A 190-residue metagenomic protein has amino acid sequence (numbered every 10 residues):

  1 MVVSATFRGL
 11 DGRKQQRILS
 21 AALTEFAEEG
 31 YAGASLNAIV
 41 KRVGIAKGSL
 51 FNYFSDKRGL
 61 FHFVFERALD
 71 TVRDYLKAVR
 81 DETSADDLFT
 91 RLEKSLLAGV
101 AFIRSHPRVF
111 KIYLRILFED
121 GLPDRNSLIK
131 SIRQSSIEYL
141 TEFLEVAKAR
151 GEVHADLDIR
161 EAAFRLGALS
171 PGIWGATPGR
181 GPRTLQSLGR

Functional and structural regions predicted by a protein language model:
M1-R13: N-terminal intrinsically disordered/low-complexity leader segments
V2, R17, E25-G59, F63: Helix-turn-helix
S4, Q15-Q16, L36, R58 (+7 more regions): Short, structured helix-loop boundary elements
D11, F65, L69, L92 (+4 more regions): Amphipathic, non-transmembrane alpha-helical scaffold segments
K14-A22, I39, V64-V72, L140: Generic hydrophobic, amphipathic alpha-helix propensity
F63, K77-R108, I159-L166: Hydrophobic alpha-helical connector segments
V100-T141: Short secondary-structure transition hinges
K111, K148-R190: Hydrophobic/aromatic-rich alpha-helical bundle segments in the mid-to-C-terminal region
